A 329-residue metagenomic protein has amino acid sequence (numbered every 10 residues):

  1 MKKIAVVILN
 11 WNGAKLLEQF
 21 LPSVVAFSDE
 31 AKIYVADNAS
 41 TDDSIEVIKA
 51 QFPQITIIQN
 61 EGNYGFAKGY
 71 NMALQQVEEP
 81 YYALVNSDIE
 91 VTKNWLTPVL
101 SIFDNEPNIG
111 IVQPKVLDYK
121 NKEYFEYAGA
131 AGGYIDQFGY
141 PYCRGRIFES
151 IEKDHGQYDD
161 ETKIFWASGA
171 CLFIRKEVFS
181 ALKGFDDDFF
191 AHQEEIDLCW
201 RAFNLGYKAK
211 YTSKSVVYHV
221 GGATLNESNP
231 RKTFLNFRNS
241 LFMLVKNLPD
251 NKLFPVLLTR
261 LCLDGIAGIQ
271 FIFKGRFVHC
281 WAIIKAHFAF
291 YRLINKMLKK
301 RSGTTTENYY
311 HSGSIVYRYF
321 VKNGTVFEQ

Functional and structural regions predicted by a protein language model:
V7, L205-K299, T306-Y310, S314: Active-site-adjacent helix/loop segment of glycosyltransferases that harbors family-specific signature motifs
P22-A31: Short, acidic, metal-binding catalytic loop of nucleotide-sugar glycosyltransferases
S23, D37-E46, G62: A conserved acidic beta->alpha catalytic loop
E30-A39, I58-N60: Short beta-strand/loop segment that forms part of the nucleotide-sugar
Q59-V77, S87-I89, K93, P98: Glycine-rich, basic loop-to-helix element that forms the pyrophosphate-binding segment of sugar-nucleotide handling
Y82: Short aromatic/hydrophobic "clamp" motif used to bind/position activated sugar donors
E90-Y140: Conserved donor NDP-sugar-binding/catalytic core segment of glycosyltransferases
D159-V216: A short, conserved alpha-helix in the catalytic core of glycosyltransferases
